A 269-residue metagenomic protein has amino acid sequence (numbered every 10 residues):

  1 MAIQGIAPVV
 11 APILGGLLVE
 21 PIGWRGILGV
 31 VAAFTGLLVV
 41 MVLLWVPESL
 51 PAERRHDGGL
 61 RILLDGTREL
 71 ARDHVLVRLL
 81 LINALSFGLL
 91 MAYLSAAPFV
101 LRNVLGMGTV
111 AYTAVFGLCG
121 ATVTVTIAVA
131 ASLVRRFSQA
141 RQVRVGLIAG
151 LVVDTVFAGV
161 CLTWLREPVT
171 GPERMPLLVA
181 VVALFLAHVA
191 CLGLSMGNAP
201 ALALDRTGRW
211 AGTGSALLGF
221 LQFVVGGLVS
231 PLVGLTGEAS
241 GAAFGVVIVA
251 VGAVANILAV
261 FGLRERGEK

Functional and structural regions predicted by a protein language model:
M1-P12, L38, S86, C119 (+3 more regions): Structural signature of transmembrane alpha-helices in multi-pass secondary transporters
A2-V46, L50, A114: Helix-loop-helix hairpin linking two adjacent transmembrane segments in secondary transporters
M41-G58, G262-K269: Helix-loop junctions on the cytosolic side of multi-pass membrane transporters, especially the intracellular loop
P47-L80: Juxtamembrane intracellular "pre-TM" segments in multi-pass secondary transporters
R72-L90, L186-A190: Pair of pore-lining "gating" transmembrane helices in MFS-fold secondary transporters
T126-R141, G237: Helix-to-loop junctions at the C-terminal end of transmembrane segments in multipass secondary transporters
V143-M196: C-terminal transmembrane helical hairpin of 12-TM major facilitator-type secondary transporters
P200-E238, I248: A late C-terminal transmembrane helix in Major Facilitator Superfamily
